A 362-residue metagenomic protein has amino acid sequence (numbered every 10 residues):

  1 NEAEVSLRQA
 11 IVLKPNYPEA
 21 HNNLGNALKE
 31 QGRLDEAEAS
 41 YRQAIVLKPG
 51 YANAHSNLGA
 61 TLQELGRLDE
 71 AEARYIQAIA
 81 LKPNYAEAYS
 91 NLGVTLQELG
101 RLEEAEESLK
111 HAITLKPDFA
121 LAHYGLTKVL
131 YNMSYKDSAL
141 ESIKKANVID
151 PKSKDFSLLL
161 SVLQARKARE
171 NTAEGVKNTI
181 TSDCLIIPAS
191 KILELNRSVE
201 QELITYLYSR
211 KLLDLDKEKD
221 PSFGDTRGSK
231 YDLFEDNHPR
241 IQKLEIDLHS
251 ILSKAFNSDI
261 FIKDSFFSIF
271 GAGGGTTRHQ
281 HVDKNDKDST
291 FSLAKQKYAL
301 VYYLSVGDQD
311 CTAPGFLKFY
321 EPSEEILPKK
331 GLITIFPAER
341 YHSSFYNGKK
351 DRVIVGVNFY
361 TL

Functional and structural regions predicted by a protein language model:
E19-E30, N53-E64, E87-E98, L121-K128 (+1 more regions): Conserved alpha-helical positions within TPR/SEL1-like repeat arrays
A165-D259: Non-heme Fe(II)/2-oxoglutarate
S253-Y346, D351-I354, N358-L362: Catalytic core of non-heme Fe(II) oxygenases with the double-stranded beta-helix
